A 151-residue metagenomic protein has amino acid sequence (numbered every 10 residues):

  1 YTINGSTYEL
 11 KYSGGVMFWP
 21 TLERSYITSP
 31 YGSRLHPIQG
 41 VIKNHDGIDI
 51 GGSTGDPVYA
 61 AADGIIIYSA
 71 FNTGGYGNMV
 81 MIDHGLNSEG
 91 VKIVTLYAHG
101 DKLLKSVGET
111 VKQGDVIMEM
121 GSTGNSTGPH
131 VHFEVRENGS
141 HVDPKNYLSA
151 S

Functional and structural regions predicted by a protein language model:
Y1-G77, Q113: Surface-exposed, glycine-biased beta-strand/turn segments
T28, D56, T95, T123 (+1 more regions): Ser/Thr-centric signal marking residues that sit in or immediately flank functional binding/regulatory motifs
P30, S69-A70, G100-L103, M120-T123 (+1 more regions): Residue-level recognition of beta-strand microenvironments
S33, G52-T54, L86, D101-K102 (+1 more regions): Non-catalytic surface loops within mature trypsin-like serine protease
K43-D46, A60-K102, P129-E134: Zn2+-dependent peptidoglycan hydrolase active-site motif and core
G55-V58, K102-E109: Short, surface-exposed secondary-structure edge patches
Y76-H84, E89-V91, V107-S151: Conserved, short, structured surface segments that act as functional micro-motifs
